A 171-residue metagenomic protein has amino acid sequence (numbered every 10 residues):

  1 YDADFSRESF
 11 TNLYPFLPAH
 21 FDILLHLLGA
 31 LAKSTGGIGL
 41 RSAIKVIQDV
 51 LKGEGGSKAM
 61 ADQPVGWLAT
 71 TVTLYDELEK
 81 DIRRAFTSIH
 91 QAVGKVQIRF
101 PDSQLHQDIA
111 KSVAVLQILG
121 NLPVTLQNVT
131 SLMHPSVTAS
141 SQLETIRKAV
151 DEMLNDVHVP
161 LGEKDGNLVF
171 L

Functional and structural regions predicted by a protein language model:
Y1-L105, L119-L126, P135-S141, P160: C-terminal helical "lid" subdomain and adjoining coupling/linker elements of P-loop NTPases
T11, D108-A110, D156, D165: Active-site lining segments that contact anionic ligands and/or coordinate catalytic metals
L24, I109-A114: Short alpha-helical scaffolding segments that buttress acidic/His motifs in well-ordered protein cores
V129-L132, S136-D151, D156: Extended, regular secondary-structure scaffolds
D151-N167: A short, conserved structural fragment
